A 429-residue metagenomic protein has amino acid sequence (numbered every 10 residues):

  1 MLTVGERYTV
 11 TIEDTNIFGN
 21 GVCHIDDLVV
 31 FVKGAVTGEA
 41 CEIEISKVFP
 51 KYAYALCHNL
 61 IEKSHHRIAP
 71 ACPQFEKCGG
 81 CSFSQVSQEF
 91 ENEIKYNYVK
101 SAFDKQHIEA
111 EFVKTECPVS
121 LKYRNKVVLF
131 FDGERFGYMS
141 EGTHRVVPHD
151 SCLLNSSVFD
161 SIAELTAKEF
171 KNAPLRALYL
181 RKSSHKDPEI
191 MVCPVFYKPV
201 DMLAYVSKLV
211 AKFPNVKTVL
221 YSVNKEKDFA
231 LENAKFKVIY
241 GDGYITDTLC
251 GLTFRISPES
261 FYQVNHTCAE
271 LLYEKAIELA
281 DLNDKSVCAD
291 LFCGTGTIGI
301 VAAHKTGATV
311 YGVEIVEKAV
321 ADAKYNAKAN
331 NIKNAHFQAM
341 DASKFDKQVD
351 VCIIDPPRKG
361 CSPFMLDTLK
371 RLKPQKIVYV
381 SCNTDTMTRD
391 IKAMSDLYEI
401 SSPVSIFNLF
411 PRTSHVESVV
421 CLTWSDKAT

Functional and structural regions predicted by a protein language model:
M1-P70, Q74, Q338, A342: Terminal RNA-binding accessory module
L2-T9, I17, D201-T429: Rossmann-like S-adenosyl-L-methionine
G21-D26, G137-E141, A323: Short, acidic/hydrophobic/Gly-rich beta-strand patch recurrent on exposed beta strands that often constitutes part
G38, N155, N265: Short, conserved phosphate/pyrophosphate- and ester-handling motifs at nucleotide-, phospho-/glycolipid
H58-P70, E76-L175, H185: Extended interfacial segments that mediate partner engagement and assembly in macromolecular machines
N125, P188-I190, K285-S286: Nucleotide donor/acceptor-binding cores
V146-A177, K182, Y197-L220, K225: Internal alpha/beta scaffold segment
D187-Y197, T253-S257: Short, aliphatic-rich beta-strand segments
